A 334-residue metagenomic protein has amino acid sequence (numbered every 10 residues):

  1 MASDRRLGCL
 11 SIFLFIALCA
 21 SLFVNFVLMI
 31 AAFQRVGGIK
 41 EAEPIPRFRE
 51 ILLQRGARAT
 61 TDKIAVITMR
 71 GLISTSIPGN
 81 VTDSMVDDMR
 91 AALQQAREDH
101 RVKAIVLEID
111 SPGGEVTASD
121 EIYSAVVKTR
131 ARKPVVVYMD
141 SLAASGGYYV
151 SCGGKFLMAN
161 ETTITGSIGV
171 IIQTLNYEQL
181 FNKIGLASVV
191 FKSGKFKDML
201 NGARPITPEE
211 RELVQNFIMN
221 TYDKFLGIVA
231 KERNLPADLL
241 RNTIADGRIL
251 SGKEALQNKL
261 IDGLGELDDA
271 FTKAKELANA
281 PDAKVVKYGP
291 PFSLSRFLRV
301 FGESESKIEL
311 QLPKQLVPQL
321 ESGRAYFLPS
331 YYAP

Functional and structural regions predicted by a protein language model:
M1-V137, S141-A144, M158-N160, I172-P334: N-terminal organellar transit peptides
A143-K155: Glycine-rich, charge-decorated loop segments at or immediately adjacent to ligand/cofactor-binding or catalytic sites
T162-V170: Active-site loop architecture of trypsin-fold serine endopeptidases
